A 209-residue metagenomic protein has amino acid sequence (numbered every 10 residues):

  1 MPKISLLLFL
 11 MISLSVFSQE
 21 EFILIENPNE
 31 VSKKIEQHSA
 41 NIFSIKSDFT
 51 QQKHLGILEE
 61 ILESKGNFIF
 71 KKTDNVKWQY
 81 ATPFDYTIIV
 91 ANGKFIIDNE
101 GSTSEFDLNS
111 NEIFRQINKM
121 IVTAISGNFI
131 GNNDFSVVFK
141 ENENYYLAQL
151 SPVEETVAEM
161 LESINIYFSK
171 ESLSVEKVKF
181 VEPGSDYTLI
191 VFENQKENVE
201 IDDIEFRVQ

Functional and structural regions predicted by a protein language model:
I4-L14: Sec-dependent N-terminal signal peptides
S18-D48, H54-E59, E205-Q209: N-terminal leader/targeting segments and the immediate start of mature chains
E20-E21, Q37-N41, K53, I61 (+1 more regions): Flexible, processing/modification-adjacent segments and terminal tails in exported/periplasmic/extracellular proteins
I45-A81: N-terminal, post-signal-peptide region of Sec/Tat-exported proteins
F49, V76-Y80, F95-D98, A148-L150 (+1 more regions): Short hydrophobic/aromatic-rich beta-strand segments that constitute the beta-sheet cores of beta-sandwich/beta-barrel
E63-K65, F84, A91, E159-S163 (+1 more regions): Short, surface-exposed coil-to-beta transition loops
N67-Q116, T188: An acidic-aromatic
I130-Q209: Gly/Pro-enriched, hydrophobic low-complexity segments that function as extracytoplasmic propeptides/linkers
